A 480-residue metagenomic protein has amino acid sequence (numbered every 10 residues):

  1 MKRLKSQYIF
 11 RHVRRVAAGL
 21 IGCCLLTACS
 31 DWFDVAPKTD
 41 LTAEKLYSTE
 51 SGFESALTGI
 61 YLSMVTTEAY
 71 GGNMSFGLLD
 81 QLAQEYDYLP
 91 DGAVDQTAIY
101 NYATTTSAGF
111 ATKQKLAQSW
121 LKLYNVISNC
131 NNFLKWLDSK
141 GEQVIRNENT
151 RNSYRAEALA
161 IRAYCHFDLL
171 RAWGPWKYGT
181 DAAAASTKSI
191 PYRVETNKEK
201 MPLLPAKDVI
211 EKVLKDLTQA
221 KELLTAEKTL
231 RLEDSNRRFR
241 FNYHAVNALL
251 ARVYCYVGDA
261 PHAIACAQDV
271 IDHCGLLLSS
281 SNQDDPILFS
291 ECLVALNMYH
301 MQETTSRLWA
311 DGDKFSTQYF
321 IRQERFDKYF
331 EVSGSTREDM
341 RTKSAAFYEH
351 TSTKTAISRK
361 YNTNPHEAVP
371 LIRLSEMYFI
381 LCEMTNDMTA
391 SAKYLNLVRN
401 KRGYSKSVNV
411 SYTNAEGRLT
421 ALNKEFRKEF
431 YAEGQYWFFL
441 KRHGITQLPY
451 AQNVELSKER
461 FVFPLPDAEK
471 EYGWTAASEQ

Functional and structural regions predicted by a protein language model:
C29-Q81, A267, K406, I445-Q480: Membrane-proximal, proline-rich intrinsically disordered regions
E44, G71-D91, W173-S186, A226-S306 (+1 more regions): Short, surface-exposed recognition loops and adjoining beta-strand edges that mediate ligand/DNA contacts, enriched
S55, A226, R240, G258-S375 (+6 more regions): Hydrophobic-face positions in mid-chain alpha helices that act as interaction patches
D95-W173, L204-P205, E222-L224, N364-V369 (+2 more regions): Conserved, well-structured interaction surfaces
